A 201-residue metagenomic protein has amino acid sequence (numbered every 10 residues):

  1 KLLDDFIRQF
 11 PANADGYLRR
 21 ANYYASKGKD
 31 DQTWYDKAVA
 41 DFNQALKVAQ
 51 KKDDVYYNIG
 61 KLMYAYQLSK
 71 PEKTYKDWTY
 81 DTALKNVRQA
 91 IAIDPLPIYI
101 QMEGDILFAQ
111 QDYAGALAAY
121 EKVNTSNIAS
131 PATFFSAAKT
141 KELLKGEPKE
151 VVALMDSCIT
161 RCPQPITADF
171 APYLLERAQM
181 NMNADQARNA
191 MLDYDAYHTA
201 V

Functional and structural regions predicted by a protein language model:
D5-F6, Q44-A45, Q89-A90, K122-V123 (+2 more regions): Canonical positions in the second alpha-helix
Q9, V48, A92-I93, T125-S126 (+3 more regions): Structural marker of alpha-solenoid helical repeat scaffolds
A14-D15, K52-D54, P97-I98, S130-A132 (+2 more regions): Helix-start (N-cap) detector for alpha-helical repeat units in TPR-like alpha-solenoids, especially tetratricopeptide
S26-K27, A65-L68, A109, L143-L144 (+1 more regions): Register position in tetratricopeptide repeats
Y35, Y80, Y113, E147-P148 (+1 more regions): TPR-repeat structural position
